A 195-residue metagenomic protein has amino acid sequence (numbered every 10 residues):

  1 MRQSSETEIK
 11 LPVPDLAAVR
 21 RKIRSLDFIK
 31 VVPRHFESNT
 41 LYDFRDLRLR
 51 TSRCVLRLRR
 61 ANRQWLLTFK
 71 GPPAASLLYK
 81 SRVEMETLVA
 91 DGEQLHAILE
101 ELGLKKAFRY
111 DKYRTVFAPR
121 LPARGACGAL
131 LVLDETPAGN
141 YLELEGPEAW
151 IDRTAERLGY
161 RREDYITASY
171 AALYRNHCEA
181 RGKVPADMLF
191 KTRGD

Functional and structural regions predicted by a protein language model:
M1-G128, Y160, D164-D195: N-terminal strand-loop-strand beta-hairpin
L16, I151-D152: Short, well-ordered alpha-helical microsegments
G71, P137, E148: A short beta-strand motif that forms part of the nucleic acid-binding face of small beta-barrel RNA-binding folds
L131-A138: A contiguous pocket-lining binding segment that forms or flanks enzyme active sites
A149, A155-E163: A hydrophobic, small-residue-rich beta->alpha segment in the mid-to-C-terminal subdomain of diverse proteins
